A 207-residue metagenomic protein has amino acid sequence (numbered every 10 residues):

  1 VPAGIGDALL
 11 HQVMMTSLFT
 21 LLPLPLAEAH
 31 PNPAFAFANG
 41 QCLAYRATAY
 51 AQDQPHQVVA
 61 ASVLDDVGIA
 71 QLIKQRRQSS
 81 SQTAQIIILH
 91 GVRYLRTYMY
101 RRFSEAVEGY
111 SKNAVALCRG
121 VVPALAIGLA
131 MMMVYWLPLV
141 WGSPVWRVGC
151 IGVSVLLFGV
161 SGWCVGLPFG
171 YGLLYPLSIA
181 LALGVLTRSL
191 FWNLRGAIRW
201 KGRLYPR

Functional and structural regions predicted by a protein language model:
V1-T20, T48-A51, H56-V122, Y205: Catalytic donor/gating beta->alpha subdomain of glycosyltransferases that bind UDP-sugars
L22-A27: Aromatic-capped interface at the extracytoplasmic side of an N-terminal signal-anchor transmembrane helix
E28-A34: Short, P/G- and charge-enriched loop/turn segments at secondary-structure junctions
F35-Y45, V67: Short glycine- and hydrophobic/aromatic-rich loop-to-beta-strand nucleating segment in the catalytic cores
Y45, W200-K201: Structural motif
L125-A197: Membrane-embedded multi-pass helical conduit in multi-pass membrane proteins, especially envelope-biosynthetic
K201-R207: Short, highly charged, low-complexity non-transmembrane loops/tails of multi-pass membrane proteins
